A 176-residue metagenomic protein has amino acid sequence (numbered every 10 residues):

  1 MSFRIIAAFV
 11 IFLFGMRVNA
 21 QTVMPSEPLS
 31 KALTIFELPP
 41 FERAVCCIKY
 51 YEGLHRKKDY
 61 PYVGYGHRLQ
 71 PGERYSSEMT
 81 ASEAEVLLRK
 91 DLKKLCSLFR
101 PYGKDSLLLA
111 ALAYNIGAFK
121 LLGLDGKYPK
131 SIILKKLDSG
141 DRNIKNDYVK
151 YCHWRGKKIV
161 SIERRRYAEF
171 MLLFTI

Functional and structural regions predicted by a protein language model:
S2-F9: Sec-dependent signal peptide recognition, specifically the positively charged N-region followed immediately by
F9, K58-Y60, A111, L134 (+1 more regions): N-terminal hydrophobic or amphipathic segments with adjacent small-residue motifs that include Sec signal peptides
L13, N19-H55, H67-R74, M79-K90 (+2 more regions): Long, amphipathic alpha-helical surface segments
R56-Y60, L98-L108, D147: Surface-exposed patches in mature extracellular/periplasmic domains of secreted proteins
D59-V63, H67: Early exported N-terminus immediately downstream of N-terminal targeting peptides
S106-K120: Short N-proximal segments of mature Sec-exported proteins
